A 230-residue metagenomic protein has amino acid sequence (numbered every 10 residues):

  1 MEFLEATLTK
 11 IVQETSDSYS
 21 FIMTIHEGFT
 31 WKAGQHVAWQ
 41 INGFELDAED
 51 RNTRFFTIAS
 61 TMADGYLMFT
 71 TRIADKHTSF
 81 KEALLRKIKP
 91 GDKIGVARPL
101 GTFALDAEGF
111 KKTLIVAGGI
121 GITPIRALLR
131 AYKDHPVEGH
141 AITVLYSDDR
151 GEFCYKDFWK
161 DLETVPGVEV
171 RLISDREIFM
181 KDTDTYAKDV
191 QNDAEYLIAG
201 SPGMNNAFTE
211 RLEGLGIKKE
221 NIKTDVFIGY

Functional and structural regions predicted by a protein language model:
E2-P90, D148-R150: Ferredoxin-reductase
T78-Y230: FNR/FR-type flavoprotein reductase catalytic core
